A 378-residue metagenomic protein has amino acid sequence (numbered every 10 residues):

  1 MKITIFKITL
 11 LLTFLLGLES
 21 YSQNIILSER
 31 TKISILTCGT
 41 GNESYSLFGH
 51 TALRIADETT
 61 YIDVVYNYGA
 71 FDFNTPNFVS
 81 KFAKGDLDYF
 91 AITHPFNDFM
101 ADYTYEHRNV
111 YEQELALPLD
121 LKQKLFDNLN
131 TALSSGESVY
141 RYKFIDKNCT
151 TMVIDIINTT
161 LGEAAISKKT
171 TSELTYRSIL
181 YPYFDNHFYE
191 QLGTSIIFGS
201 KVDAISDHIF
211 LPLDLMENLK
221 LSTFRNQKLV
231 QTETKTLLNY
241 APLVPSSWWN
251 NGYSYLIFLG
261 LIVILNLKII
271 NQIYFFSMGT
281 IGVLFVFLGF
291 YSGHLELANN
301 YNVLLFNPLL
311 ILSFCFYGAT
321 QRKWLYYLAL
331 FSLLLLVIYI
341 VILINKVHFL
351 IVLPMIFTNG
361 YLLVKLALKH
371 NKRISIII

Functional and structural regions predicted by a protein language model:
M1-I25, K372-I378: Bacterial Sec-dependent N-terminal signal peptides
T13-Y21, V286, F314-Y317, L366: Hydrophobic membrane-targeting alpha-helices
N24-I26, D57-I62, A116-L121: A short, structured loop/turn motif at beta-sheet edges
I25, S44-Y45, F184-N186: A general structural signal for short secondary-structure junctions and capping/turn motifs
S28-R108: Glycine-rich catalytic cores of cysteine/serine-nucleophile enzymes that process amide/ester linkages in cell-envelope
H50, D63, E112-E114, T150 (+1 more regions): Extracellular structured ligand-interaction cores
D72, P76-K147, T151-L161: A cross-kingdom signal targeting lumenal/periplasmic-facing segments of multi-pass membrane and secretory-pathway
T131-L312, R322-L325, A329, L333-I378: Activation targets extended, charge/polar-rich intrinsically disordered C-terminal tails
